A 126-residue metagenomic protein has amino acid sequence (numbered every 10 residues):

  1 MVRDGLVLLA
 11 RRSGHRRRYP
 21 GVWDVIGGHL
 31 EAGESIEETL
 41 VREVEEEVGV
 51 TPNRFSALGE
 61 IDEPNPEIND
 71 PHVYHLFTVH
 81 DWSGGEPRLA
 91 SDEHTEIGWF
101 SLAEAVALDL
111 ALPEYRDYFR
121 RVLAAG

Functional and structural regions predicted by a protein language model:
M1-D24: N-terminal strand-loop-strand
G5, G28, R42-E43, F100-A103: Structural detector for helix-capping/boundary residues
V7, P20, F55, P71-L76: Structural motif
Y19-V22, E67-V73, S91-H94: A generic structural micro-feature
V25-L58: The catalytic Nudix box helix
I61-E86, G98, A103-E104, R121: Active-site-adjacent beta-strand/loop module that shapes the phosphate/pyrophosphate-binding cleft
G84, S91-G126: Nudix hydrolase/Nudix homology domain
